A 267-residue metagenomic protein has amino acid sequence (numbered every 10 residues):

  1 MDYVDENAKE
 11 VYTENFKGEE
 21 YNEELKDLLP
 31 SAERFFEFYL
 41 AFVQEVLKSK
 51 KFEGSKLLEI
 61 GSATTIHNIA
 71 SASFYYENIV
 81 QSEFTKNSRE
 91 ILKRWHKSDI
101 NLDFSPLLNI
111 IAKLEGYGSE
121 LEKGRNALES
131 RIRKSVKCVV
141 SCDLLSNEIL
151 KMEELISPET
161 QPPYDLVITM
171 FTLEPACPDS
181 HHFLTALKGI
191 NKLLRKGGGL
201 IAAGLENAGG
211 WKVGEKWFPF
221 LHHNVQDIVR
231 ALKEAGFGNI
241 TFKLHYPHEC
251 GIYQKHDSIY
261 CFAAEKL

Functional and structural regions predicted by a protein language model:
M1-S55, H67: Class I SAM-dependent methyltransferase Rossmann-like catalytic core, especially the SAM/SAH-binding loop
F52-T65, N78-E83: Conserved class I S-adenosyl-L-methionine
K97-I156: S-adenosyl-L-methionine
E120-L128, P219-G236: Short alpha-helix
L144-S146, Y164-H181: A short SAM/SAH-binding and catalytic strip from SAM-dependent methyltransferases
S157-Q161, H181-K196: A short glycine-rich, Lys/Arg-flanked "PGG" loop and its adjoining helix->strand segment in the class I
P178, A208-D227, I252: Acceptor-substrate binding/catalytic loop of class I
A235-L267: Core SAM-dependent methyltransferase catalytic element
